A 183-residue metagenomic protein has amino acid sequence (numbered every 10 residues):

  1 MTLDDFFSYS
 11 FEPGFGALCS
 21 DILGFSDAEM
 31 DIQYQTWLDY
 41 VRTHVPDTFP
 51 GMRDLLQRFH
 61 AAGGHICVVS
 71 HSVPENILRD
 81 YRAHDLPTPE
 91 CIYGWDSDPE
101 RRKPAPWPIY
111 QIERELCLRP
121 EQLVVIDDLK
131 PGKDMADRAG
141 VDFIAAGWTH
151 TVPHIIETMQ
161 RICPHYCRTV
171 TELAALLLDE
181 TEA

Functional and structural regions predicted by a protein language model:
M1-D54, R58-A62: N-terminal helical cap/lid subdomain that shapes the substrate entry/recognition surface in HAD-like hydrolases
M1-L3, D27, I66, T88 (+1 more regions): Residue-level detector of short coil/turn "hinge" positions at structural boundaries
D5, M30-D31, G64-H65, Y81-H84 (+1 more regions): Short, flexible segments with low predicted structural confidence
F6-F7, P46, V68, Q122-V124: Residue-level marker of alpha-helix boundaries and capping positions
R42-T43, I66, E100-K103: A generic structural signal for short coil/turn motifs at secondary-structure boundaries
Q57, P74, L78-A183: Asp-based, Mg2+/Mn2+-dependent phosphohydrolase catalytic module
G63-G64, V141: A short helix->loop->beta-strand "cap" motif at the edges of active sites that frequently abuts
S70-S72: Conserved phosphate-coupling serine/threonine residues in phosphotransfer and NTP-handling enzymes
